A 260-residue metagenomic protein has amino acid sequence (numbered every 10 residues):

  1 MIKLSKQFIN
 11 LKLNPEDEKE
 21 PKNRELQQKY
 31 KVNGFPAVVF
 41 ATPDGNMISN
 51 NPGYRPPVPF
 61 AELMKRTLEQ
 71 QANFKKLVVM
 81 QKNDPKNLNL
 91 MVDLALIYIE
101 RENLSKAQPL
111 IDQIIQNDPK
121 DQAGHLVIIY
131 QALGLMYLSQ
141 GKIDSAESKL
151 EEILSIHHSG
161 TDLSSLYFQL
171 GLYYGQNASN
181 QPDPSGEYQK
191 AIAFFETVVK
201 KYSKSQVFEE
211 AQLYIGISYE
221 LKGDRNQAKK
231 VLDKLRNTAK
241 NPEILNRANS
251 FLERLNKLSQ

Functional and structural regions predicted by a protein language model:
M1-P21: Thiol-based oxidoreductase modules, predominantly thioredoxin-like and allied folds used for disulfide exchange
V32-A72: Non-catalytic, surface beta->alpha helical segment in thiol-disulfide oxidoreductase systems
P52-Y54, D84-P85, R101-E102, Q116-L126 (+3 more regions): Short solvent-exposed coil/turn linkers within tandem alpha-helical repeat scaffolds
L221, R225-Q260: Terminal, low-structured helical/coil segments at or just beyond the last alpha-helical repeat
